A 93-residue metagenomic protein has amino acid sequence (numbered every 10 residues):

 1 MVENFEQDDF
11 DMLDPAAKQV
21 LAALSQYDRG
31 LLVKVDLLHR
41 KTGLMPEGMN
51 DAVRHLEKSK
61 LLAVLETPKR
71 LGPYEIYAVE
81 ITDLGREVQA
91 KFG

Functional and structural regions predicted by a protein language model:
M1-L21: Short alpha-helical segments that sit at the start of domains
L13-D14, L31-L32, P46, N50: Alpha-helix N-cap/helix-initiation sites
A22-R29: Short, locally clustered residues in the helix-turn-helix/winged-helix DNA-binding domain
R29-K41: Short acidic, hydrophobic short linear motifs in intrinsically disordered regions
G43-S59, I76: Short amphipathic alpha-helical interaction segments
E57-K69: A short, conserved structural fragment
R70-E75: Short, solvent-exposed loop/turn segments that connect beta-strands within catalytic domains and beta-strand-rich
Y77-G93: Short, amphipathic alpha-helical interaction segments positioned at domain boundaries
